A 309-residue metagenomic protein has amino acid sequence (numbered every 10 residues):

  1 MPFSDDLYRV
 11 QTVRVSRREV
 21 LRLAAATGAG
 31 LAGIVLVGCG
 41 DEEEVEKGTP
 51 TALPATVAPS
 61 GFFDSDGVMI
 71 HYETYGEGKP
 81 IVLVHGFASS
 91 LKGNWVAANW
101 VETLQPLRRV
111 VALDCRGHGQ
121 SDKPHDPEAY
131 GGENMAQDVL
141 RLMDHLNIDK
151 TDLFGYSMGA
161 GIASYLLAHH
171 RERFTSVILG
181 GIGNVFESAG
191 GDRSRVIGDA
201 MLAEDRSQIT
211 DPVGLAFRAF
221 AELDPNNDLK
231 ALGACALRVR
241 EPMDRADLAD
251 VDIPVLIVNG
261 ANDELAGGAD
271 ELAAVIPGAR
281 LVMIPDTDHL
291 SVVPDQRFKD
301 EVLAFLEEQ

Functional and structural regions predicted by a protein language model:
M1-E19, A26-I34: N-terminal secretory signal peptides
V68-D122: Conserved HGGG/HGGXW glycine-rich cap/lid loop of the alpha/beta-hydrolase fold
E102, A112-T151: Active-site loop/oxyanion-hole signature of alpha/beta-hydrolase fold enzymes
D149-E187: Conserved hydrolase catalytic core segment
S176-V239: Helix-rich cap/lid subdomain of alpha/beta-hydrolase
V251, I257-N259: Short beta-strand/loop motif that positions the catalytic acidic residue of the alpha/beta-hydrolase fold
E264-A269: Conserved alpha/beta-hydrolase "acid-adjacent" motif
P285-Q309: Catalytic active-site module of serine/aspartate enzymes centered on a nucleophile-bearing elbow/loop
